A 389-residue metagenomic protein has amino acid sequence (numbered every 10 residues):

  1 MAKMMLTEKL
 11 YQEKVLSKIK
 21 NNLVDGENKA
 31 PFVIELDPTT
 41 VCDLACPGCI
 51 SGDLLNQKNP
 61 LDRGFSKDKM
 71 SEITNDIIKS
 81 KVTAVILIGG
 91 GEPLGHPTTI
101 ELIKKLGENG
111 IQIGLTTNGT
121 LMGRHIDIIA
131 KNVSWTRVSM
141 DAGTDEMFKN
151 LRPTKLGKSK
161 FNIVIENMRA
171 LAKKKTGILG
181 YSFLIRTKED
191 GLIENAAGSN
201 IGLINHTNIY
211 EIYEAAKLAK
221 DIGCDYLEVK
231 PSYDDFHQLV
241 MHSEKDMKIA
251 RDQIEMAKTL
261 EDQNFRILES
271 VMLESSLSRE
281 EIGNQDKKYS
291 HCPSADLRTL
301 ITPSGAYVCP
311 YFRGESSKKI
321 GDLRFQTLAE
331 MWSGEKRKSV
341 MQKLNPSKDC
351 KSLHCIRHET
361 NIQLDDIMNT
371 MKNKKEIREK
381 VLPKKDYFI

Functional and structural regions predicted by a protein language model:
M1-A30, G52, S278-I282, D286-Y289 (+1 more regions): Flexible mid-to-C-terminal extensions adjoining Fe-S/redox cofactors in radical SAM and related proteins
A2-W135, E146, E244-A250, I362-Q363 (+3 more regions): Conserved alpha-helical substructure of the radical SAM core
L36, G52, I88, S139 (+3 more regions): Conserved residues at the C-terminal ends of beta-strands
G64-K230: Radical SAM/AdoMet-radical enzyme domain recognition
H96-T98, L102, N109-I111, G180-S182 (+1 more regions): Short acidic, glycine/proline-enriched helix-loop-strand junctions
T187-L192, Y226-D246, L268-E281, Y311-S316: Flexible glycine/acidic-rich beta-alpha junction loops that bind and position SAM and/or redox cofactors in anaerobic
C292-A295: Short, small/polar residue-rich loop motifs at catalytic or cofactor-binding pockets
L297-L300: His/acidic/aromatic-lined binding-pocket segments of jelly-roll/cupin-type domains and related regulatory beta-sandwich
